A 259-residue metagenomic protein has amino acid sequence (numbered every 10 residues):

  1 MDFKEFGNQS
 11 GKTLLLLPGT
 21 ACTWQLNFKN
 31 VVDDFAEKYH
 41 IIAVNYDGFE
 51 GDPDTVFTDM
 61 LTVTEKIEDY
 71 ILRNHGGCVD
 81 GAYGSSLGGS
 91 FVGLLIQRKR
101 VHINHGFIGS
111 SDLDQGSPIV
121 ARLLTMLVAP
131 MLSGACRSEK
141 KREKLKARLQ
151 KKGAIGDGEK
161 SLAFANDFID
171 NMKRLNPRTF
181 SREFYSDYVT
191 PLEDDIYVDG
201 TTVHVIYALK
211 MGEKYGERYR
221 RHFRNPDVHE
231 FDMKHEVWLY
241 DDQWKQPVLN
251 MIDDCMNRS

Functional and structural regions predicted by a protein language model:
D2-P53: Conserved HGGG/HGGXW glycine-rich cap/lid loop of the alpha/beta-hydrolase fold
I42-G81: Active-site loop/oxyanion-hole signature of alpha/beta-hydrolase fold enzymes
Y83-V92: Gly/Ala-rich beta-loop-alpha elbow adjacent to hydrolase catalytic centers
F91-L95, Y215: Hydrolases whose catalytic domains are alpha/beta-hydrolase-1, hotdog thioesterase, or metallo-beta-lactamase-like
Q97, I103-A135: Flexible "cap/lid" loop of the alpha/beta hydrolase fold
S117, S138-I196: Conserved alpha/beta-hydrolase catalytic His-Asp/Glu region
R178-R221: Conserved serine/cysteine hydrolase catalytic core
M233-P247: Catalytic histidine-centered segment of alpha/beta-hydrolase-like enzymes
